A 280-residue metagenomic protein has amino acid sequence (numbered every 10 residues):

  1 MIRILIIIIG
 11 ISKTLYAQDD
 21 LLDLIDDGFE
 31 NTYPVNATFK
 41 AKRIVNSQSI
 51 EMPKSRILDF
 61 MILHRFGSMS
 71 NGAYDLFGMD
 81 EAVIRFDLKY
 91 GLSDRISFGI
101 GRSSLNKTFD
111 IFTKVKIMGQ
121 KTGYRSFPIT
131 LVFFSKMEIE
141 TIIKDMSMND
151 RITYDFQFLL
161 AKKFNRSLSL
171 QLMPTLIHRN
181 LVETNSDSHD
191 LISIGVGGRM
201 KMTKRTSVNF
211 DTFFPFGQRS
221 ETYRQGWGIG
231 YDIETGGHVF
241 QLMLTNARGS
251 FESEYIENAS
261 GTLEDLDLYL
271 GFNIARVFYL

Functional and structural regions predicted by a protein language model:
M1-I7, K13-T14: Sec-dependent signal peptide recognition, specifically the positively charged N-region followed immediately by
Q18-I143, R151-F156, A161-N180, M200 (+2 more regions): Transmembrane beta-barrel domains of Gram-negative outer membranes and organellar outer membranes
I143-S147, N185: Flexible, glycine/proline-enriched loop segments at strand-loop-helix junctions that form or flank small-ligand binding
L168, L172-F214: A mid-sequence, solvent-exposed acidic-amphipathic segment
T222: Positively charged, low-complexity, intrinsically disordered RNA-binding extensions
